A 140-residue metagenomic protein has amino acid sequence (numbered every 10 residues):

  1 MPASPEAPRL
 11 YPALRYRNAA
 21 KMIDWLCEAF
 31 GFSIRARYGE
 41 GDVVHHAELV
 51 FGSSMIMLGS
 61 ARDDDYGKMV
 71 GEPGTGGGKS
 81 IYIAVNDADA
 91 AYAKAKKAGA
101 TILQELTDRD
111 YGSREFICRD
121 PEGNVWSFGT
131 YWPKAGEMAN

Functional and structural regions predicted by a protein language model:
M1-L14, I23-R119, F128-N140: Vicinal oxygen chelate
R17: Hydrophobic ligand-binding cavity/cleft-lining segments
E122: C-terminal catalytic core of tyrosine-transesterase DNA break-rejoin enzymes
